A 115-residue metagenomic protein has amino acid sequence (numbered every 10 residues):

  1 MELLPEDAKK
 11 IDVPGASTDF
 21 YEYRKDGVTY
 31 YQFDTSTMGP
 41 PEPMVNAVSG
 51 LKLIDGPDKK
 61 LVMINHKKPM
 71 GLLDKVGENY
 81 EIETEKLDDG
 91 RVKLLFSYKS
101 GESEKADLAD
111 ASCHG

Functional and structural regions predicted by a protein language model:
L4-L53: An N-terminal amphipathic alpha-helical segment
E6-D7, I54-G56, A106-A111: Low-complexity, intrinsically disordered/propeptide-like segments
T29-Y31, P57-K59, E78, V92: A generic structural signal for short beta-strands and their flanking turns/coil linkers
P40, M70, G101-S103: Generic "edge-of-domain/loop-turn" microfeature
P43, L73, E104-A106: Short acidic, gly/pro-rich beta-turn/loop elements at beta-sheet edges and active-site/ligand-binding grooves
D58-K86: Short, structured protein-protein interaction patches enriched in aromatics and acidic/basic residues, typified by
Y80-G115: C-terminal edge-of-domain segments
